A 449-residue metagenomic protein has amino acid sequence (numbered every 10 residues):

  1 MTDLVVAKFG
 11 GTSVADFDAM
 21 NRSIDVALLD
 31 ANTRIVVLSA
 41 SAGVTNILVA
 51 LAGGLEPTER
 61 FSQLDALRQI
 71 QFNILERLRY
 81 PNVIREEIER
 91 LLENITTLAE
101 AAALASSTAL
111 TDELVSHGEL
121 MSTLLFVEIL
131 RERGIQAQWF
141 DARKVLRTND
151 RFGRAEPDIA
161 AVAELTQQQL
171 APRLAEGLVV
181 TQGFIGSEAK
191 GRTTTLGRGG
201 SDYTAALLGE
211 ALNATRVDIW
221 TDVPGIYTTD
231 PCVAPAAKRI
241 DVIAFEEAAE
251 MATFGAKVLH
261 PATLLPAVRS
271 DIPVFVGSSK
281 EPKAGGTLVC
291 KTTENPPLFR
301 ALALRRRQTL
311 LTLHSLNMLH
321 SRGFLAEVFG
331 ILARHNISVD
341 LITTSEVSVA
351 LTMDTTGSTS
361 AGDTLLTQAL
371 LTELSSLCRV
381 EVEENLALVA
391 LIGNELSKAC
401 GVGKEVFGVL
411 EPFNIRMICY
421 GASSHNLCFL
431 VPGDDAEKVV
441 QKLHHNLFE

Functional and structural regions predicted by a protein language model:
M1-L259, L264, V431-P432: Nucleotide/pyrophosphate-binding catalytic subdomain
N32, I135, I272, I337 (+1 more regions): Short phosphate-binding/catalytic loops that engage adenosine nucleotides
L38-E56, W139, V276-T293, L351-M353 (+1 more regions): Terminal amphipathic helices with adjacent charged low-complexity linkers/tails
G134-W139, D218, F275-V276, A284 (+1 more regions): Proline-centered turn/helix-capping motifs that create local helix->coil transitions or kinks
H260, D271-S278: Acidic/polar loop patches that form or flank catalytic/metal-binding clefts of enzymes that bind anionic ligands
G285-E449: A conserved regulatory-domain signal marking ACT and ACT-like small-molecule sensing domains and adjacent regulatory
